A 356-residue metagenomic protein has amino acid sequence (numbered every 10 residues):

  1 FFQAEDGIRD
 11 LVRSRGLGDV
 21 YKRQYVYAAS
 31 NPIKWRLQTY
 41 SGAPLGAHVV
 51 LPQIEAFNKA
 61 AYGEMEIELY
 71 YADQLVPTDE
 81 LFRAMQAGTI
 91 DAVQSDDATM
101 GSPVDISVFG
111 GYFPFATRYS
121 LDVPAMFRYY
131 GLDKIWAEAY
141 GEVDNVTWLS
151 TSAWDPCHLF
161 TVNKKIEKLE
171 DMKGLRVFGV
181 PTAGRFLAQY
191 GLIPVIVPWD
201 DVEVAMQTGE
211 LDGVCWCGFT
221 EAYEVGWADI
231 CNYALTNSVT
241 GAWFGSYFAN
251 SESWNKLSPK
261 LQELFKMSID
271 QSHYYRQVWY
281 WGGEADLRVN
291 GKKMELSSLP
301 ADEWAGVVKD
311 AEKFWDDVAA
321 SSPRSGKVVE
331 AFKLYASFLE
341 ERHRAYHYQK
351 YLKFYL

Functional and structural regions predicted by a protein language model:
F1-Q24: Single conserved hydrophobic/aromatic residue that forms the stacking wall/gate of nucleotide- or nucleobase-binding
D19-V123, E138-E142, V146-L356: N-terminal secretory/targeting leader peptides
Y130-I135: Core domains of carbohydrate- and sulfate-ester-processing enzymes
